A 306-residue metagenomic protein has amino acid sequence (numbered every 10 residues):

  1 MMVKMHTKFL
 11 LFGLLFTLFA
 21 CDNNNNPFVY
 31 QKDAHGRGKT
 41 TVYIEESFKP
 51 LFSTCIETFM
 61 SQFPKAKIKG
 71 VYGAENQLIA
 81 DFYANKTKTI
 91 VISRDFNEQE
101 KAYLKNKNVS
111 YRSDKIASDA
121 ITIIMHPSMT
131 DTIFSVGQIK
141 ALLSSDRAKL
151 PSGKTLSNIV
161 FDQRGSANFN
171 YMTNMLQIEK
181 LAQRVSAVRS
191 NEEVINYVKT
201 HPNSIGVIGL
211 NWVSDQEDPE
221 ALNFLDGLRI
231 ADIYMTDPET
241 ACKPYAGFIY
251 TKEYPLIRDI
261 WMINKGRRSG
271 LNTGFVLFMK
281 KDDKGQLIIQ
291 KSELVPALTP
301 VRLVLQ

Functional and structural regions predicted by a protein language model:
M1-F19: Sec-dependent bacterial lipoprotein signal peptides
F9-L10, Y111, Y250: Generic detector of short alpha-helix boundary/capping microenvironments and adjacent low-complexity segments
C21-F63, E75, Y83, A117-D119 (+1 more regions): Exported/periplasmic ABC-transporter solute-binding proteins
K65-I79: Central regulatory/effector-binding core of bacterial HTH transcription factors
A66, K107-V109, D226: A short helix-to-beta-strand connector/capping loop
N76-K107: Pocket-flanking alpha-helical
Y111-D114, I121: Short, glycine-/small- and polar/acidic-enriched structural segments that line small-molecule recognition paths
